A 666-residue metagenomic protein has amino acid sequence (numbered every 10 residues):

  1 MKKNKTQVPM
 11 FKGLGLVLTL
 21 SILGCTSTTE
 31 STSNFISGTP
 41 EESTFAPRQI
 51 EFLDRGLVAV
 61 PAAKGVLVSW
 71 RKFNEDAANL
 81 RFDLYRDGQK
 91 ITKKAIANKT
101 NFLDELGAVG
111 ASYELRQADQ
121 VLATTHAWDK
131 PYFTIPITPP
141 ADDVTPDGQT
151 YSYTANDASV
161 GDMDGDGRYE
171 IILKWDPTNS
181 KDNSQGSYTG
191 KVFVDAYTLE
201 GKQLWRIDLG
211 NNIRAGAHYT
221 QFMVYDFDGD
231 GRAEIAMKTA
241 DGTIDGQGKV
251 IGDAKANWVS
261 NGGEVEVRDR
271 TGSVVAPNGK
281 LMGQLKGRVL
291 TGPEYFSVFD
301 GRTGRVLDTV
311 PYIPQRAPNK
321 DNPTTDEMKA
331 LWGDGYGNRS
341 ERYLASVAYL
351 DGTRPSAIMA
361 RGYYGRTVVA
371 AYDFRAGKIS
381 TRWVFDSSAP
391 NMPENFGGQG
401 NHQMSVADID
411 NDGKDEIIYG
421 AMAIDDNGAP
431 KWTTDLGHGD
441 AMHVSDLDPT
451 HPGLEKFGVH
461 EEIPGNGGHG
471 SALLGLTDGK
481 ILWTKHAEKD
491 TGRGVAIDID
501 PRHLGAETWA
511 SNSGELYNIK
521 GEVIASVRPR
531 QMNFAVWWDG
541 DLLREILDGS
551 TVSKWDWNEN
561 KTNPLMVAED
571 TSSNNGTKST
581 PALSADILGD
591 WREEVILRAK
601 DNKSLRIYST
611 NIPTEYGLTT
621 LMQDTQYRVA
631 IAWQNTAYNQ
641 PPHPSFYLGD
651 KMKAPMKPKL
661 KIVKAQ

Functional and structural regions predicted by a protein language model:
K2-L14: Bacterial N-terminal signal peptides that target proteins for export
L23-G24: C-terminal motif of bacterial Sec signal peptides marking the signal peptidase cleavage site
T29-T39: Short, low-complexity, disordered segments immediately C-terminal to signal peptides in bacterial exported proteins
F45-G56, G65, K72-A77, Q89 (+1 more regions): Beta-propeller-forming repeat regions
R81-L84, Y113: Short beta-strand elements bearing conserved aromatic residues within extracellular beta-rich modules
